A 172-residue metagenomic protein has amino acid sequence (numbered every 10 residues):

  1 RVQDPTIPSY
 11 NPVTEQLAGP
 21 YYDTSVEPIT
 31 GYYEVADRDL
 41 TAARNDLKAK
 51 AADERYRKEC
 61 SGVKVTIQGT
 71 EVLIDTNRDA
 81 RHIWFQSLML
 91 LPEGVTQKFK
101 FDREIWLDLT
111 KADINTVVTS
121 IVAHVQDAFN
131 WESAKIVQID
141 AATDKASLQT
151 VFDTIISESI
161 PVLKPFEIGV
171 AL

Functional and structural regions predicted by a protein language model:
R1-L172: A preference for well-ordered globular domain cores that mediate specific macromolecular interactions or catalysis
